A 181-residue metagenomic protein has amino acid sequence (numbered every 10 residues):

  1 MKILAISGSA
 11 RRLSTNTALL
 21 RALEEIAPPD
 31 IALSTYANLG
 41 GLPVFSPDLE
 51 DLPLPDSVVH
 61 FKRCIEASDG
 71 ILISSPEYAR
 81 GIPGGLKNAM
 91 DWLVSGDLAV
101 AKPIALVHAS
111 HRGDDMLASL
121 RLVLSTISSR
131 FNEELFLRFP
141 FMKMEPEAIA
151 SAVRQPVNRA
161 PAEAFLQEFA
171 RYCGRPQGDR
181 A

Functional and structural regions predicted by a protein language model:
M1-I31: N-terminal beta1-alpha1 ligand-phosphate binding loop
I6-G8, Y36, V107: Short hydrophobic segments within beta-strands
G8-R11, G40, H111: Short, glycine/serine-rich, charged loops/turns that create anion-binding and catalytic segments at active sites
N16, L20, V58, L86 (+3 more regions): A general structural signal for well-ordered alpha-helical segments in protein cores
D30-G40, V44, F131-P140: Short beta-strand elements in bilobed, periplasmic/extracellular small-molecule ligand-binding domains
N38-L54, M144-A148: N-terminal beta-loop-helix "entrance" segment that forms/cooperates in small-molecule cofactor or anionic ligand
P53-I127: Helix-loop-strand module that forms the ligand-binding subsite of alpha/beta enzymes
F131-A181: Glycine-rich phosphate/pyrophosphate-binding loop and the adjoining helix
